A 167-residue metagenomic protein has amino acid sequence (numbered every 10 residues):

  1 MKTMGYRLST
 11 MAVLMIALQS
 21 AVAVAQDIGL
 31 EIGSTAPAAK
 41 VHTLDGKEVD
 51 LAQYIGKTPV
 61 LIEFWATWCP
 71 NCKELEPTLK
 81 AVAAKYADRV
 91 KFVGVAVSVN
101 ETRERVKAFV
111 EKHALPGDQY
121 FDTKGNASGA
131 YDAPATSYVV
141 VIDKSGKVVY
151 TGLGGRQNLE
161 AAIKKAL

Functional and structural regions predicted by a protein language model:
M1-M11: Bacterial N-terminal signal peptides that target proteins for export
M15-A38: N-proximal helix/coil linker or "cap" segments that precede and/or mark the start of modular domains
L30, T43-L44, I142-D143: Short, acidic, Ser/Thr-enriched surface-loop or helix-capping motifs
A39-V60: A short beta-strand-turn-helix
G56-K57, F109-P116, F121-A166: Thiol/disulfide oxidoreductase modules built on the thioredoxin-like
K57-V60, F64-W68, A135: Short pre-active-site segment immediately N-terminal to redox-active cysteine/selenocysteine motifs in thiol-based
L61-I62, F92, V139: Hydrophobic beta-strand anchors of alpha/beta hydrolase catalytic cores
K73-H113, T123-A130, A161: Structural microenvironment flanking redox-active thiols in thiol-disulfide oxidoreductases
